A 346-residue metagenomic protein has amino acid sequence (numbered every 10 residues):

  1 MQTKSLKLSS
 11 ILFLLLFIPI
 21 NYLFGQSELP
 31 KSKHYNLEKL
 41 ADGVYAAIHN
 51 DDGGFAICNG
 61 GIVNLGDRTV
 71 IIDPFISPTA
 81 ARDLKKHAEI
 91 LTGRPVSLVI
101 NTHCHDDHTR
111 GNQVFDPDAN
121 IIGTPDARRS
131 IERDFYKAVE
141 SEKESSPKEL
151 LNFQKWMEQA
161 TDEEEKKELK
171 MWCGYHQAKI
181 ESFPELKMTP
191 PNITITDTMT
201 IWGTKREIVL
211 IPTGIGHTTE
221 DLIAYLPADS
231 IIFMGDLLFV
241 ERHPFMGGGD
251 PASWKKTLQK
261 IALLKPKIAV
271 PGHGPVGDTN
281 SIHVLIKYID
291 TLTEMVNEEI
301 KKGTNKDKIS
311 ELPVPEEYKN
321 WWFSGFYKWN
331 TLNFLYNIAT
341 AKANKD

Functional and structural regions predicted by a protein language model:
M1-L12: Bacterial N-terminal signal peptides that target proteins for export
S10-Y22: Bacterial N-terminal signal peptides
Q26-S27, E140, M157-T161, K166-I180 (+2 more regions): Accessory terminal helices/loops
S32-H34, K39, K137-P212, L258: Metallo-beta-lactamase
E38-H87, L222-M234: Conserved beta-strand hairpin/beta-sheet module of binuclear metal-dependent hydrolase folds, prominently
G43, V63, D73, A88 (+10 more regions): Divalent metal-coordination and catalytic microenvironments
D67-R68, T79-G123, A262-K265: Active-site metal-binding motif and surrounding structural segment of the metallo-beta-lactamase
R68-V70, I76-P78, T200, E207-K287: Metallo-beta-lactamase
